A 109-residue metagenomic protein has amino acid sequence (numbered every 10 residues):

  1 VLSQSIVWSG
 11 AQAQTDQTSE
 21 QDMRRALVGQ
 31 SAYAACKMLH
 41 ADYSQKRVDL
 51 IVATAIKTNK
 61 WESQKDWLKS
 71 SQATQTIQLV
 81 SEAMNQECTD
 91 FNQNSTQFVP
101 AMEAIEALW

Functional and structural regions predicted by a protein language model:
V1-S5: Bacterial N-terminal signal peptides
V7-A13: Sec/Tat signal peptide C-region and signal peptidase I cleavage site
T15-W67: Short N-proximal segments of mature Sec-exported proteins
R47-W109: Compact alpha-helical subdomains of small soluble proteins
